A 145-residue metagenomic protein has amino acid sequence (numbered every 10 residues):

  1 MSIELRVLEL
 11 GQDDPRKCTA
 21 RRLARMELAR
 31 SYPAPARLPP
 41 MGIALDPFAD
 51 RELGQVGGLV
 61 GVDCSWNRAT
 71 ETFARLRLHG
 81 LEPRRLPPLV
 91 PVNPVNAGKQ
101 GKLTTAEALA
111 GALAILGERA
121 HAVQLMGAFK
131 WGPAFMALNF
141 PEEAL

Functional and structural regions predicted by a protein language model:
M1-V56, W66-R68, L76-L86: N-terminal, charge-rich interaction modules
R75-L145: C-terminal folded domains that constitute the principal catalytic or ligand-binding module of multi-domain proteins
